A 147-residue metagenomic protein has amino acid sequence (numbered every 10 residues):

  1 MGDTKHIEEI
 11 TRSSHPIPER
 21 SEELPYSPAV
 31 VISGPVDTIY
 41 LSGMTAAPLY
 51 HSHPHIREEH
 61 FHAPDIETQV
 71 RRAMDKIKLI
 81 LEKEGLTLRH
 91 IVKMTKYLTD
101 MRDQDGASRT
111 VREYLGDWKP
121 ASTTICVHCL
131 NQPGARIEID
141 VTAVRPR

Functional and structural regions predicted by a protein language model:
M1-D75, L79-K93, L98-R147: N-terminal presequence-like segments and the immediate start of the first folded domain
